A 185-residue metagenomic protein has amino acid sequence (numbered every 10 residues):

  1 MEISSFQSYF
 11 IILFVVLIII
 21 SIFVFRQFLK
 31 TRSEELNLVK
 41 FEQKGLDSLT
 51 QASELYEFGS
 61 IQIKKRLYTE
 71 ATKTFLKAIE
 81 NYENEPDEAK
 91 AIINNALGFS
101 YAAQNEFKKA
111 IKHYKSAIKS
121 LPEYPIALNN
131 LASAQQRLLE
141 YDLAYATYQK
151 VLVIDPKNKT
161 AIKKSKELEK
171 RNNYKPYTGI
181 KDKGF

Functional and structural regions predicted by a protein language model:
M1-S53, S60, L67: Long, contiguous interaction/recruitment modules in multidomain scaffold/adaptor proteins
I3-I18, V153, K157-F185: Terminal, low-structured helical/coil segments at or just beyond the last alpha-helical repeat
K44, A78, S116-A117, K150-V151: Canonical positions in the second alpha-helix
A52, P86-D87, A91, P125-I126 (+1 more regions): Helix-start (N-cap) detector for alpha-helical repeat units in TPR-like alpha-solenoids, especially tetratricopeptide
L55-Q62, T74, I93-Y101, H113 (+2 more regions): TPR/Sel1-like alpha-solenoid repeat signature
K64, A103, R137-L138, E167-R171: Register position in tetratricopeptide repeats
